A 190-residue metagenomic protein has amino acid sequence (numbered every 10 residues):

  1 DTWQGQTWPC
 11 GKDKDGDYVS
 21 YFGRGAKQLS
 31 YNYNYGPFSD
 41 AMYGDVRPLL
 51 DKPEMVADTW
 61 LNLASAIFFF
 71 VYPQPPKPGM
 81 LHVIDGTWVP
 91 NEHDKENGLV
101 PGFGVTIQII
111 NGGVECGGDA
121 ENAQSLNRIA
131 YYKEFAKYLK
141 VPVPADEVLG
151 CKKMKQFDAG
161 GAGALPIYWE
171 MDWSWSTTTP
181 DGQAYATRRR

Functional and structural regions predicted by a protein language model:
D1, G86, P90-R190: Extracellular low-complexity, O-glycosylation-prone Ser/Thr/Pro/Gly-rich "stalks" and linkers flanking catalytic
D1-Y72, G98-G102, T106-I109, E115: Peptidoglycan-targeting cell-wall enzymes and recognition modules
Y35, Y72-P76, Y138-V141: Short, well-ordered loop/turn and helix-capping segments at boundaries between secondary-structure elements and domains
Y43-D51, I84-H93: Short amphipathic alpha-helical segments and their helix-coil junctions
D51-K52, D58, G79, D181 (+1 more regions): Alpha-helix initiation/capping motif
L61-N62, P78-T87: Catalytic core and acceptor-binding pocket of nucleotide-sugar-dependent glycosyltransferases
